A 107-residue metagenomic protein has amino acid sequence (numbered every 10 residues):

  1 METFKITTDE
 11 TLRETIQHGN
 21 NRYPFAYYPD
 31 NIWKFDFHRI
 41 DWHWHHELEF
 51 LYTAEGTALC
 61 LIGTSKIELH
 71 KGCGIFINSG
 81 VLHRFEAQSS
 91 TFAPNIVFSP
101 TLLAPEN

Functional and structural regions predicted by a protein language model:
M1-L61, I67-E68: Generic protein-terminus/edge-of-domain signal
E2-A26, N78-N107: A hydrophobic/aromatic-rich effector-binding and dimerization subdomain of bacterial HTH-type transcriptional regulators
E47, G72, T91: Conserved catalytic motifs of the protein kinase core domain
L51, I75, I96: Conserved GNAT-family N-acetyltransferase fold
T57-L59, G63, L69, A87 (+2 more regions): Hydrophobic alpha-helical segments
T64-S79: Short acidic-glycine-tyrosine-enriched beta hairpin
